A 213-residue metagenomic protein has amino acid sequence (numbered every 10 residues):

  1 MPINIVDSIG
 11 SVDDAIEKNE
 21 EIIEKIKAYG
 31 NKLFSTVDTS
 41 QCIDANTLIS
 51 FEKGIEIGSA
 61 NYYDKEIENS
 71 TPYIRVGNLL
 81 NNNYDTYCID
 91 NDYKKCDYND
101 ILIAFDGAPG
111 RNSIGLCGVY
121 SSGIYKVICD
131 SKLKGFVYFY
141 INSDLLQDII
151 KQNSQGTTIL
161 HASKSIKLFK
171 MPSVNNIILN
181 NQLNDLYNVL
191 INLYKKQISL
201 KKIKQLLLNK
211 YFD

Functional and structural regions predicted by a protein language model:
M1-S59, Y73-N81, S173-D213: Non-catalytic DNA-recognition/assembly elements of restriction-modification systems
M1-V6, V119-Y125, Q155-L179, D185: A short glycine-rich beta-alpha junction/loop motif
G58-I67, K151-S154: Short coil/turn segments at secondary-structure boundaries
S70: Glycine-rich catalytic cores of cysteine/serine-nucleophile enzymes that process amide/ester linkages in cell-envelope
N83-Y84, N112: Glycine/Thr-rich phosphate-binding loops of Rossmann-like dinucleotide-binding domains
D85-D92: Short alpha-helix capping/helix-loop boundary micro-motifs
D92-L146, K151-G156, L160-S165: A short beta-sheet element
Y93-K94, I101-I103, F169, L183-L190: His/acidic/aromatic-lined binding-pocket segments of jelly-roll/cupin-type domains and related regulatory beta-sandwich
